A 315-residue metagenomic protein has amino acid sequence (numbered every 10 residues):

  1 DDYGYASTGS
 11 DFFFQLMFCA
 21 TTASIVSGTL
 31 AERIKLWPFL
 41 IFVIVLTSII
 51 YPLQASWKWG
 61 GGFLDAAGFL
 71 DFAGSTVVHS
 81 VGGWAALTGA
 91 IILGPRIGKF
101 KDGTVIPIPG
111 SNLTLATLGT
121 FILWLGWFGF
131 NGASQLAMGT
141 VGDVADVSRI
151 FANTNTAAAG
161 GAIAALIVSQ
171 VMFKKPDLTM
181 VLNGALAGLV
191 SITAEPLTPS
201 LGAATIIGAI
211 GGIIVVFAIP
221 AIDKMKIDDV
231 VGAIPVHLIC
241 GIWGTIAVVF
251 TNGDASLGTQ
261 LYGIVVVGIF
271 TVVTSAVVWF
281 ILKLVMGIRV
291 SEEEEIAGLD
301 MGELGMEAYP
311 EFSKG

Functional and structural regions predicted by a protein language model:
D1-G315: Hydrophobic alpha-helical transmembrane bundles of multi-pass membrane proteins
